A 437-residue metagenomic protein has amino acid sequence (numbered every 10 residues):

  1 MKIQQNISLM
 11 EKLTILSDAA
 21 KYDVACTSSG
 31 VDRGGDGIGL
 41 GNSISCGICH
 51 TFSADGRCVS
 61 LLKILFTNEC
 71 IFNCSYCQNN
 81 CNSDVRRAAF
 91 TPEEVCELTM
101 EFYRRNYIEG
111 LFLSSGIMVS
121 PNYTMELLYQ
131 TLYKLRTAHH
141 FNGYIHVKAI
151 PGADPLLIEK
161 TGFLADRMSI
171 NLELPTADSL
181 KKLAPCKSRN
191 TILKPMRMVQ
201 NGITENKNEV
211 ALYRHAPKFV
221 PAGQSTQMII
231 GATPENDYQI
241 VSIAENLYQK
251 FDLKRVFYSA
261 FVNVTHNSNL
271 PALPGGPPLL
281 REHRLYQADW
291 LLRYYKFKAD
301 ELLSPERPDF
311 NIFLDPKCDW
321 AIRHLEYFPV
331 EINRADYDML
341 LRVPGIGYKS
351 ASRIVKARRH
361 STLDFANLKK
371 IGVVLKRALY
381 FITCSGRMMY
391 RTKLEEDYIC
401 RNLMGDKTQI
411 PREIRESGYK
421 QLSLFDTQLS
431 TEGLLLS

Functional and structural regions predicted by a protein language model:
M1-E69, V374, I382, Y390-S437: Flexible, acidic/Gly-rich N-terminal and inter-domain linker regions that tether and position cofactor-handling modules
L61, C74, L113, I170 (+3 more regions): Conserved, mostly hydrophobic/aromatic
L62-I64, E93-R104, A211-L212: Short, charged beta->alpha transition segments
I64-E93: Canonical Radical SAM [4Fe-4S] cluster-binding loop centered on the CxxxCxxC motif and its immediate flanking residues
C96, V119-L302: Conserved AdoMet/S-adenosylmethionine-binding subsite of the radical SAM
M100-S114, A288: Short Fe-S-cluster ligation motifs
N269-L341, R377-S430, L436-S437: Long, highly charged, low-complexity intrinsically disordered interaction regions that mediate electrostatic DNA/RNA
